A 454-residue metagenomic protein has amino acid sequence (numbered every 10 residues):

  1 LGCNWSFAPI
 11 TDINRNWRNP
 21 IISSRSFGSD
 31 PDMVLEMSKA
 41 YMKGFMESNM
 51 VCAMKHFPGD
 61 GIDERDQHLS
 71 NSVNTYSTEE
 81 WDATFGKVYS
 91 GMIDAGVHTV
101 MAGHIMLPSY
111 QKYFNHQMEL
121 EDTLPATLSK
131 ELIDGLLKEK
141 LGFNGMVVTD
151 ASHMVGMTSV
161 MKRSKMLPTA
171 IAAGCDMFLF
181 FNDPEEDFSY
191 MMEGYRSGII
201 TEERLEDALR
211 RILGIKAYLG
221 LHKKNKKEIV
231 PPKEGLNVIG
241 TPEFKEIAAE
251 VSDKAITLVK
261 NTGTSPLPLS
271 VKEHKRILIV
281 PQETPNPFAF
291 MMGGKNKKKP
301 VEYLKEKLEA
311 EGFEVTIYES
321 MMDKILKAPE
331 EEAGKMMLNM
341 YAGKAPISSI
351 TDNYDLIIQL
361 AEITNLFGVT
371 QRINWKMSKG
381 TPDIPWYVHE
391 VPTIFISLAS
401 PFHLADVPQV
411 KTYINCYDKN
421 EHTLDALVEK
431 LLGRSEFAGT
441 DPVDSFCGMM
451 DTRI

Functional and structural regions predicted by a protein language model:
L1-C3, I10-N16, S23-S24, P31 (+6 more regions): A substrate-binding/cap region within the structured catalytic cores of diverse enzymes
N4-N14, M54-D60, M106, P184 (+1 more regions): Short glycine-enriched loops at secondary-structure junctions
F7-N16, F57-E64, L221-E234, V271-K272: Flexible hinge/switch segments at interdomain interfaces of large molecular machines
W17-S24, D66-N71, Y190-G194, V230-N237: A short small-residue
S29-R204, R211: Second-shell residues forming the walls of enzyme active-site clefts
S129-K130, E139, V160-I454: Preference for extracellular/luminal or secreted protein segments
